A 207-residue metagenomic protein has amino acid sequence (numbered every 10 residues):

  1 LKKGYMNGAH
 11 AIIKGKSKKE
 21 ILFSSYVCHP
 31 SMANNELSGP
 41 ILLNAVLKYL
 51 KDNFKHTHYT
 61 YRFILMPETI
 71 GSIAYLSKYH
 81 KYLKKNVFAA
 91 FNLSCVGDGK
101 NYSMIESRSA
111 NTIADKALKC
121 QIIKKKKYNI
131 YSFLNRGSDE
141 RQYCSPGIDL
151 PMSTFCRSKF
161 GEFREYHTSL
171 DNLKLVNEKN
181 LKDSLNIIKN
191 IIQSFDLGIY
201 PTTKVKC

Functional and structural regions predicted by a protein language model:
Y5-H10, I21-L22, V27-D115, K125-C144: Acidic/histidine-rich catalytic neighborhood of metal-dependent amide-processing enzymes
A9-I13, F155: Short beta-strand element of the conserved SAM-dependent methyltransferase core
G15-E20: Proline/glycine-enriched tight loop/beta-turn segments at coil->beta junctions that connect or precede beta-strands
M104-C207: Active-site-adjacent substrate-binding region of metalloamidase/peptidase-like peptide-processing proteins
